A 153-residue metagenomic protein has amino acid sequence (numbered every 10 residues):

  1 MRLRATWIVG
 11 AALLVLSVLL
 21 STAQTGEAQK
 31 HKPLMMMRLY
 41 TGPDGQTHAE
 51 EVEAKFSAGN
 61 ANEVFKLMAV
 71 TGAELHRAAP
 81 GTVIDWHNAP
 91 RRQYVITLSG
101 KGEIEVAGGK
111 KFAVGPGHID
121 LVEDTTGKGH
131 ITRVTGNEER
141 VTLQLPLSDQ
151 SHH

Functional and structural regions predicted by a protein language model:
M1-A11: Bacterial N-terminal signal peptides that target proteins for export
V9-L19: Bacterial N-terminal signal peptides
T22-R77: A short, N-terminal "cap"/entry segment at the start of jelly-roll beta-barrel domains of the cupin/DSBH fold
E53-G59, T71-A89, D124-G127, D149-S151: Conserved short histidine dyad/triad with adjacent acidic residue
R77, N88-I104: Short, conserved beta-strand element in jelly-roll/cupin
V83-I84, K101-E105, I119: Short beta-strand segments in beta-sandwich/barrel cores
G108-T125: Short acidic-glycine-tyrosine-enriched beta hairpin
D120-T125, T135-H152: A short hydrophobic beta-strand segment most commonly corresponding to one strand of the jelly-roll/cupin
